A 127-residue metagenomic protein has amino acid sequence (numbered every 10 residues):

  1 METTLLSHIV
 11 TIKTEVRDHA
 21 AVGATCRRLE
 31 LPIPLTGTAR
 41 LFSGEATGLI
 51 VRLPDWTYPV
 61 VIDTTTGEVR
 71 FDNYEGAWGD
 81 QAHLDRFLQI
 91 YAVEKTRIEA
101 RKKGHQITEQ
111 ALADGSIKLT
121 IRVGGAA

Functional and structural regions predicted by a protein language model:
M1-A127: Interaction-mediating elements
